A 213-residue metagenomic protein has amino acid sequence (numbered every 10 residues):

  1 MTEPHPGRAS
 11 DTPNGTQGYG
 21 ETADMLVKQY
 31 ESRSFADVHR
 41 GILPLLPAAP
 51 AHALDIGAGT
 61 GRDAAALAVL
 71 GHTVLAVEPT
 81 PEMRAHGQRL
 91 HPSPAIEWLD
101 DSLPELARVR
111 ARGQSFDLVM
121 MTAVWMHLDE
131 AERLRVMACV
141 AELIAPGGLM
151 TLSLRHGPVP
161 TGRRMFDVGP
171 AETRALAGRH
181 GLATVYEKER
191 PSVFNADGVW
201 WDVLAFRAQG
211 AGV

Functional and structural regions predicted by a protein language model:
M1-L54, G59-R112, L128-R135, C139-E142 (+1 more regions): Class I (Rossmann-like) S-adenosyl-L-methionine-dependent methyltransferase catalytic domain, capturing the SAM-binding
M120: A conserved beta-strand element that flanks and buttresses the S-adenosyl-L-methionine
A123-V124: Short catalytic micro-motifs in class I SAM-dependent methyltransferases
